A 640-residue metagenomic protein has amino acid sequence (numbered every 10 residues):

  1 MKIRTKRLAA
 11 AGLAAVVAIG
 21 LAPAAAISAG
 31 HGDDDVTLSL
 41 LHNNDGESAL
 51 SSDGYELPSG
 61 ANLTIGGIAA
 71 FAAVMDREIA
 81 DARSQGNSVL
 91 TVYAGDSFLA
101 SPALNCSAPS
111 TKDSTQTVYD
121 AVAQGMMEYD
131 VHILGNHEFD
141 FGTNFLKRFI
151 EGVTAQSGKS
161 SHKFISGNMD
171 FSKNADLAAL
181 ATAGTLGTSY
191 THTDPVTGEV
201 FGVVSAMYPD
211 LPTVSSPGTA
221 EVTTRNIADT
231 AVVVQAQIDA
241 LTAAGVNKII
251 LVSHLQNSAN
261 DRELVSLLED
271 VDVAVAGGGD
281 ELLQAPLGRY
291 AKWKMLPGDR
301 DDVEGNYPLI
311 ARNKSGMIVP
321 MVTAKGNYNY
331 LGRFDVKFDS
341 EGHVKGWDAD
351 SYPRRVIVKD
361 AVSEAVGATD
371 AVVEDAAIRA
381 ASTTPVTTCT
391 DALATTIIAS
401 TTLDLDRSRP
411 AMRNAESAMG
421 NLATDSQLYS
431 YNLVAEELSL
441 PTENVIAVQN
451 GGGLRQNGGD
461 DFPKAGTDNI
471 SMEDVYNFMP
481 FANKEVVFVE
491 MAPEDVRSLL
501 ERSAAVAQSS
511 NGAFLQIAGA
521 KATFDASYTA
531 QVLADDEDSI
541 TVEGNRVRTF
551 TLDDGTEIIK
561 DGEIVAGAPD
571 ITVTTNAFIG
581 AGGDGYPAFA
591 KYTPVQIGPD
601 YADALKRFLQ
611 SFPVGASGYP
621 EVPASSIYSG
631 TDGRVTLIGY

Functional and structural regions predicted by a protein language model:
M1-G12: Bacterial Sec-dependent N-terminal signal peptides
G12-G20: Bacterial N-terminal signal peptides
A18-I19, L57, A108, A504: Hydrophobic alpha-helical membrane context
I19-D34: C-terminal region of N-terminal signal peptides and the immediate post-cleavage residues of exported proteins
G30-P353, S426, A447, E490 (+1 more regions): Acidic, metal/ion-coordinating pockets
D33-N44, S48-R77, M126, P195 (+3 more regions): Catalytic centers of hydrolytic enzymes
